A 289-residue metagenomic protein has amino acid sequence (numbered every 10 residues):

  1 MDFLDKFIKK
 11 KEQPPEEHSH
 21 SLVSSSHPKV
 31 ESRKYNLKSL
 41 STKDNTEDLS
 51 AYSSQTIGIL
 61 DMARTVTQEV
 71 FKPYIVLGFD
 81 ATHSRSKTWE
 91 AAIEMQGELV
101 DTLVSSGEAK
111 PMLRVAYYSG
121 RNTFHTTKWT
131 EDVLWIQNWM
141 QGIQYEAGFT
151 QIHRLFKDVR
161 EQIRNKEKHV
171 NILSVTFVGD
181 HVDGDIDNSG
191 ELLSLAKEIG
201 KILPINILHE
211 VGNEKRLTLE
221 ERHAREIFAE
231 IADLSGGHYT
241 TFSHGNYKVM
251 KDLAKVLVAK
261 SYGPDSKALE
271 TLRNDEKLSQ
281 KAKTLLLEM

Functional and structural regions predicted by a protein language model:
D2-V76, H83-E90, S105, A109: Acidic, polar low-complexity linker/tail segments
T65-Q68, L103-G107, E161-N171, L195-K197: Surface-exposed acidic, glycine-flexible loop patches that form ligand/cofactor-binding and adhesion interfaces
Q68-K128, S174-V178: Von Willebrand factor
A109-M112, K168-L173, G200-N206: Loop/turn elements at helix/coil->beta-strand transitions in domains of secreted/extracellular proteins
L134-I172, G184, G212-H223: Von Willebrand factor
N171-G179, E220, R225, A229 (+6 more regions): Extended, alpha-helix-rich binding/interface surfaces that flank or overlap catalytic cores and mediate recognition
H181-L234: VWA/integrin I-like adhesion module and closely mimicked acidic/polar interface patches used
Y239-M289: C-terminal "exit" segments of structured domains
